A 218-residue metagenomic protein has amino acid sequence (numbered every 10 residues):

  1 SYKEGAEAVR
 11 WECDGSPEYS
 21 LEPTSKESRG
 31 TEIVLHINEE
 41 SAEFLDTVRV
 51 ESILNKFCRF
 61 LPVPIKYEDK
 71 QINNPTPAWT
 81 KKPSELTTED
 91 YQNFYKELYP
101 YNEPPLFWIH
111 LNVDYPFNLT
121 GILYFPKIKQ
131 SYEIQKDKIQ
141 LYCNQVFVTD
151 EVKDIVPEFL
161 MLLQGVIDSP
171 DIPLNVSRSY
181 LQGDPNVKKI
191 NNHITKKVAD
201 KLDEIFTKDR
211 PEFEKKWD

Functional and structural regions predicted by a protein language model:
S1-P75, C143-V146: GHKL-type ATPase core
L35-H36, L141-T149, V176-G183: Glycine- and acidic
H36, K56-P64, Y101, L162 (+2 more regions): Conserved, well-folded catalytic cores of nucleic-acid-processing and energy-transducing macromolecular machines
E39-E40, P77-P83, H110-L111, R178-N186: Conserved short loop/turn motifs at secondary-structure junctions
V48, V63, E68-I167: GHKL/Histidine-kinase-like ATPase module
L174-D209: Extended, well-ordered alpha-helical scaffold/bundle regions in very large, multi-domain proteins
K215-D218: A contiguous, basic/glycine-rich beta-loop/short-helix subdomain that forms a polymer-engagement track
